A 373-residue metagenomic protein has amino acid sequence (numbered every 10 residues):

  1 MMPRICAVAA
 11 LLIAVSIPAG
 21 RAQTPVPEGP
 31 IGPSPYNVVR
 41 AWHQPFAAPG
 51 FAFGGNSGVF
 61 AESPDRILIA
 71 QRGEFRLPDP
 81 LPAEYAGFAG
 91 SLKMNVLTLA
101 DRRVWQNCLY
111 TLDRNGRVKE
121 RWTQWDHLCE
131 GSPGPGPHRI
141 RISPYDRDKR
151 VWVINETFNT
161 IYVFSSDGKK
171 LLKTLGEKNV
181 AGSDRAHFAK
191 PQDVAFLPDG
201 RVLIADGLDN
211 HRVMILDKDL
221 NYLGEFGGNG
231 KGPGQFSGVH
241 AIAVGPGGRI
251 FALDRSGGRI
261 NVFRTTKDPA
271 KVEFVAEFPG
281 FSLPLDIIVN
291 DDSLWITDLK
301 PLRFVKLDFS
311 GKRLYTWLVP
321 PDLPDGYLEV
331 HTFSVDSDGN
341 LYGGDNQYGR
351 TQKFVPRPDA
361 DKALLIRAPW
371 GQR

Functional and structural regions predicted by a protein language model:
M1-I5: Positively charged n-region of N-terminal signal peptides that target proteins for export
C6-S16: Bacterial N-terminal signal peptides
P18-A22: Sec/Tat signal peptide C-region and signal peptidase I cleavage site
Q23-R373: Eukaryotic scaffold repeat domains enriched in small/polar residues
